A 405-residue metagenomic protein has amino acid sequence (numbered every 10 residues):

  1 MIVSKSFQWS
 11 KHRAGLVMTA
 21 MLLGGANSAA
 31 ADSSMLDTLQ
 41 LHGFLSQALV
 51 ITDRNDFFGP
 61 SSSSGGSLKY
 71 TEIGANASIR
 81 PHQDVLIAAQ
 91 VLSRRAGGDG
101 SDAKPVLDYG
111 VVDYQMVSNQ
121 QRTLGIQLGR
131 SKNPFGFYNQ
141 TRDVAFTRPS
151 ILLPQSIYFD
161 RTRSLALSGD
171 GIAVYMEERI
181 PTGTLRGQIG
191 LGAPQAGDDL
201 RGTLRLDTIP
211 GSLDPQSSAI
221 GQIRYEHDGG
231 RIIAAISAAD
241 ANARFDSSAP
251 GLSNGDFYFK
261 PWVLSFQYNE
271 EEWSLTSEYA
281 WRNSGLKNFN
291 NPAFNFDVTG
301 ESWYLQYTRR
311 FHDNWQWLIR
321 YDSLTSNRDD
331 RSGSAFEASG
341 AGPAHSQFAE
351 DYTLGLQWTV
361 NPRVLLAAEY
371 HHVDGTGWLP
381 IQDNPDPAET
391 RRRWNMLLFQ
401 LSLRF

Functional and structural regions predicted by a protein language model:
I2-L16: Bacterial N-terminal signal peptides that target proteins for export
V17-L23, F399, F405: Hydrophobic alpha-helical targeting segments used for export or membrane insertion
M18, L22, A26-G65, F137 (+3 more regions): Outer-membrane beta-barrel biogenesis signature
A29-A31, I73-A77, F348, V373 (+1 more regions): Short secondary-structure capping/turn segments at boundaries of alpha-helices and beta-strands
S33-L41, S46-T52, S64-G197, S217 (+5 more regions): Outer membrane beta-barrel
T38, K104, Q115-G125, T162-F311 (+1 more regions): Signature for the C-terminal beta-barrel architecture of outer-membrane proteins
F58-G59, T147-S156, S334-A338: Short glycine/proline- and charge-enriched loop/turn segments that cap or connect secondary-structure elements
S62, V111-Y114, R130, A235-F405: Outer-membrane beta-barrel pore domains
